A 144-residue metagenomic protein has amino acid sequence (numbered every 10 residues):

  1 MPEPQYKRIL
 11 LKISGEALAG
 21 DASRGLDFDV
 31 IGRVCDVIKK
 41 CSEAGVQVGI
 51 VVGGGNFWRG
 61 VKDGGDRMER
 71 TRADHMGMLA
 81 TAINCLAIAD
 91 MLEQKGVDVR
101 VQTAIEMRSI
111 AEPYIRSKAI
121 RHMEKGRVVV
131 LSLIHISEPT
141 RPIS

Functional and structural regions predicted by a protein language model:
M1-Q47: N-terminal glycine-/serine-/threonine-rich phosphate-binding loop
L11, G49-G53, V99-T103, L131-S132: General beta-strand structural signal in soluble alpha/beta enzymes
A17-A19, G55-G60, R108-S109: Short, active-site-adjacent cap segments at secondary-structure transitions
F28-V30, A111, S137: Active-site glycine- and acidic-residue-rich loops that bind and position anionic ligands or nucleotide-like cofactors
G32-R33, K40-E43, Q47-V48, G54-V61 (+1 more regions): N-terminal active-site beta-alpha-beta segment that forms phosphate/nucleotide-binding and substrate-recognition loops
V46-G49, G126-V128: Loop/turn-to-beta-strand initiation segments
D63-V129: Ligand-binding beta-strand-loop-alpha-helix segment within the catalytic cores of soluble metabolic enzymes
I134-S144: Single conserved hydrophobic/aromatic residue that forms the stacking wall/gate of nucleotide- or nucleobase-binding
